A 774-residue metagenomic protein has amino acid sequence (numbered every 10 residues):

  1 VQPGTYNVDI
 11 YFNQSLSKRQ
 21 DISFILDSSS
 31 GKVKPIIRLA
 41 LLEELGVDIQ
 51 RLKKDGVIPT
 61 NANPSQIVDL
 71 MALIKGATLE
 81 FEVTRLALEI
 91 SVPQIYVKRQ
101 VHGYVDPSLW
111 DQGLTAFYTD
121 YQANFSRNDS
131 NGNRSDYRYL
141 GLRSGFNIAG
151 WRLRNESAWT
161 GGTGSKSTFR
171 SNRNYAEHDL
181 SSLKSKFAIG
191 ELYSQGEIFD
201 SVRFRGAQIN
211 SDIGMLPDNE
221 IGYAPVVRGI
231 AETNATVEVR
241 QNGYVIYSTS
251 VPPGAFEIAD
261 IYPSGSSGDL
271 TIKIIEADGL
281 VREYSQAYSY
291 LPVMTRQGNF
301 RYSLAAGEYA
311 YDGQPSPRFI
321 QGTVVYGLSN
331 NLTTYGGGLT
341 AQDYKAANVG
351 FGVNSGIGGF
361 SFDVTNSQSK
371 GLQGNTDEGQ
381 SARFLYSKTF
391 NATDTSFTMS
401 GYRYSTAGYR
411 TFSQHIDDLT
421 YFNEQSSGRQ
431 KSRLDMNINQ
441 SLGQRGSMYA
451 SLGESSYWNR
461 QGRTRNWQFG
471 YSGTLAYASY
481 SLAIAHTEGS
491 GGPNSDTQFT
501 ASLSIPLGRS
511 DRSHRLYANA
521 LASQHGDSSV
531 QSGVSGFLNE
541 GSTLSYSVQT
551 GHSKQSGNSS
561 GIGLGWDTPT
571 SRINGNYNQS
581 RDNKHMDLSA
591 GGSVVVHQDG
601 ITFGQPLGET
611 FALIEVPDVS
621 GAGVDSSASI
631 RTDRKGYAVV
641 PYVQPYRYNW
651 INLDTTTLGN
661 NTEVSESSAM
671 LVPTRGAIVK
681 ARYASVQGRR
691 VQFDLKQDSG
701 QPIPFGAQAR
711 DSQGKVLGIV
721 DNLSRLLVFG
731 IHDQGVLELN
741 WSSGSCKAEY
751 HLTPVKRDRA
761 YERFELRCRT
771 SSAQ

Functional and structural regions predicted by a protein language model:
V1-I221, Q524-V595: Post-signal-peptide, soluble extracytosolic/periplasmic N-terminal scaffold domains of envelope/secretory systems
P3-Y11, S15-F24, D618-S627, S699-Q713: Short, ordered, surface-exposed loop/turn motifs in non-cytosolic proteins
I10, G229, A612-P617, R689-D698: A short, amphipathic beta-strand motif
I22-S23, A628-Y637, G714-R725: Short, acidic Ser/Thr/Gly-rich low-complexity loop/linker segments typical of extracellular and cell-surface proteins
G113-N131, I148-T163, F187-E191, R301-A310 (+12 more regions): Transmembrane beta-strand segments that form the barrel wall of outer-membrane beta-barrel proteins
T115, R134-L140, T168-N172, Y223 (+12 more regions): Residues that define the transmembrane beta-barrel architecture of outer-membrane proteins
Y121, L142-F146, R173-H178, G322-Y326 (+10 more regions): Residues on the lipid-exposed face of transmembrane beta-strands in outer-membrane beta-barrel proteins
K166, E191-R203, D363-S432, L482-S502 (+5 more regions): Outer-membrane beta-barrel translocator/channel fold
